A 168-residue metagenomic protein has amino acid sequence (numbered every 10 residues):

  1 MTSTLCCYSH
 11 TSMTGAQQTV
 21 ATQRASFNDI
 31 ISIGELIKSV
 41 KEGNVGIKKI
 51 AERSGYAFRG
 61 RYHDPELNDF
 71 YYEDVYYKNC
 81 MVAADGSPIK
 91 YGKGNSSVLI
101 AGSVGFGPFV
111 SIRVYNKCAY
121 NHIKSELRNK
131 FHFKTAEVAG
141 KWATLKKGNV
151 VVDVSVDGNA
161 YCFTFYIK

Functional and structural regions predicted by a protein language model:
M1-T22: Bacterial Sec-dependent N-terminal signal peptides
L5-C7, N79, K117, Y161: The N-terminal extracellular segments of secreted preproproteins, especially immediately downstream of signal
G15-D29, Y62-S96: Accessory recognition modules or surfaces
Q17-G46, S97-N121: Terminal, regulation- and interaction-focused segments at domain boundaries
V40-G60, K117-A136: Amphipathic alpha-helical segments
Y62-F70, G102-F106, A136-G140, S155-N159: Short, ordered beta-strand-loop transition motifs
V75-W142: Long, charged/polar, surface-exposed segments that mediate recognition or autoinhibition
A143-I167: Short, exposed beta-strand-loop hairpins at the edges of beta-sheets in extracellular/periplasmic proteins
